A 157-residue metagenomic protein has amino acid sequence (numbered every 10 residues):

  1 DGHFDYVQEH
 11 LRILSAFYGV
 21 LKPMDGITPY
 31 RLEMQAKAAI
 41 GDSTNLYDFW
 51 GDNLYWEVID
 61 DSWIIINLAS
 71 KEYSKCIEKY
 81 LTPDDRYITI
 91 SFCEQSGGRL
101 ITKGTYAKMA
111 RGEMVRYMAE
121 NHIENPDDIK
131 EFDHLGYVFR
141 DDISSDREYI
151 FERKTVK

Functional and structural regions predicted by a protein language model:
D1-D146, I150, K154-K157: Internal, well-folded beta-alpha domain core
